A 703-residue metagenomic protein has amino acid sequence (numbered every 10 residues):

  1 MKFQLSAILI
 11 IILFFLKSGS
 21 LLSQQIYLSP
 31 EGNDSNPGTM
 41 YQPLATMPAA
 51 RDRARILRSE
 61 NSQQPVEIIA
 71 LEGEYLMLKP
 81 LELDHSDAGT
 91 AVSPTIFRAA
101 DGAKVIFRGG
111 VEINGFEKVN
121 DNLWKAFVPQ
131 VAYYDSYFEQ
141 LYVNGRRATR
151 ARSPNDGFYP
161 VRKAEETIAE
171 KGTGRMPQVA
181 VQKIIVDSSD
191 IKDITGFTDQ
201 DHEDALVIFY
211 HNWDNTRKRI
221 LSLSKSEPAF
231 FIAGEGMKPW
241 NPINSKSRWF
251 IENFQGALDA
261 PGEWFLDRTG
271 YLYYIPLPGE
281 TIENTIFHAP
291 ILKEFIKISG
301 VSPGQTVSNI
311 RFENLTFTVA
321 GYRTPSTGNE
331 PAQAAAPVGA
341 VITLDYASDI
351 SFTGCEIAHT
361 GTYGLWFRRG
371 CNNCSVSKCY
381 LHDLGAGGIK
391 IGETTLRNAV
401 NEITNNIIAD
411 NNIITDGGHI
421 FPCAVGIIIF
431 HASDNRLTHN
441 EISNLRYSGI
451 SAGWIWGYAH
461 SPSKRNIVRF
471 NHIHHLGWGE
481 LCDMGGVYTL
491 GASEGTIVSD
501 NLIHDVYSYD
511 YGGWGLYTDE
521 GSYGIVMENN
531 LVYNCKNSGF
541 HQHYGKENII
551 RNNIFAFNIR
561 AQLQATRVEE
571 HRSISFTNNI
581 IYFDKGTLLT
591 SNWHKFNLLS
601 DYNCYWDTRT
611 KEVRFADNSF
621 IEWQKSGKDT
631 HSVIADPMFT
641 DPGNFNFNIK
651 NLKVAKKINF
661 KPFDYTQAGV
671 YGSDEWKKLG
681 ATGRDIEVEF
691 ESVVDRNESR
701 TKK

Functional and structural regions predicted by a protein language model:
M1-Q24: Bacterial Sec-dependent N-terminal signal peptides
Q24, Q64-V66, G73, K79 (+22 more regions): The right-handed parallel beta-helix/beta-solenoid scaffold, focusing on the short coil/turn and N-cap positions
Q25-S351, E356, R397-N401, S626-K628 (+2 more regions): Extracellular polysaccharide-degrading/modifying enzymes targeting complex plant/algal/animal polysaccharides
I69, L76, E82, I96-R98 (+24 more regions): Extracellular beta-strand solenoid repeats
K79-P80, G321-T327, G361-F367, G385-I391 (+10 more regions): Short glycine/acidic-rich loop motifs that flank beta-strands on beta-rich extracellular proteins
K79-S86, V92, I96, G524-N646: Predominantly extracellular beta-rich ligand-binding scaffolds that present long acidic/polar faces for carbohydrate
G236-I243, E252, E280-G300, Q305 (+10 more regions): Beta-propeller domains
S308-V319, S348-H359, C371-A386, A399-G418 (+8 more regions): Right-handed parallel beta-helix
